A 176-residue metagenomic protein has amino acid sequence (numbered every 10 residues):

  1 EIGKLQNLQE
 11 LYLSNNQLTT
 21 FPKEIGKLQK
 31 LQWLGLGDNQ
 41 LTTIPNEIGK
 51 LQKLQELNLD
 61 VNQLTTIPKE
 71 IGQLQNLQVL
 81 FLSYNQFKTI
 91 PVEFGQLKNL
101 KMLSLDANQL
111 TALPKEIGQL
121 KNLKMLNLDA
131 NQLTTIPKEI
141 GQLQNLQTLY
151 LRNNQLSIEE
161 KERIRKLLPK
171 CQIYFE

Functional and structural regions predicted by a protein language model:
G3, F21-E24, I44-E47, I67-E70 (+4 more regions): The feature encodes a structural signal of leucine-rich repeats
K4-L8, G26-L31, G49-L54, G72-L77 (+4 more regions): Leucine-rich repeat
Q9-L13, L31-L36, L54-L59, L77-L82 (+4 more regions): Conserved hydrophobic beta-strand positions in leucine-rich repeat
Y12, F21, N46, F81-F87 (+2 more regions): Aromatic (phenylalanine/tyrosine) cluster motif
T19-T20, T42, T65-T66, T89 (+5 more regions): Ala/Thr-enriched low-complexity intrinsically disordered regions
P137-E176: Leucine-rich solenoid repeat scaffolds
